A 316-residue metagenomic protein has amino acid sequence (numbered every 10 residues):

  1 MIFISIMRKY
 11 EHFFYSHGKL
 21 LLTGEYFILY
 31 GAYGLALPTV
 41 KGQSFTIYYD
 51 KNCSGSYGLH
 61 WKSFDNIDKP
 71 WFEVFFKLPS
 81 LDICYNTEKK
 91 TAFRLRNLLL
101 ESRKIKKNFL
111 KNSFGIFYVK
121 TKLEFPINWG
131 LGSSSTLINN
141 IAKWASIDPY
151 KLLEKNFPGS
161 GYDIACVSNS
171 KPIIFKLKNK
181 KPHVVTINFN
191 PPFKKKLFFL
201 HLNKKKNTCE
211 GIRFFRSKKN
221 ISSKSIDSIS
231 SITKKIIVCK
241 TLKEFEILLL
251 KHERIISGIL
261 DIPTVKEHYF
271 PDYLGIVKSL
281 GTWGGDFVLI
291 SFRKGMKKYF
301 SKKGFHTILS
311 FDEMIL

Functional and structural regions predicted by a protein language model:
I6-H17, L21, I28-L29, A36-L37 (+5 more regions): C-terminal nucleotide
G31-Y33, I127-G130: A generic structural signal for short coil/turn motifs at secondary-structure boundaries
A32, I138-N140, L289: Ubiquitous "structural anchor" signal
K41-Q43, I127: Short acidic/polar mixed-charge low-complexity motifs
Y118-W129: Short acidic, glycine/Ser/Thr-rich loop/turn "cap" segments at secondary-structure junctions
N128-Y150: DPxDG-like acidic metal-binding loop motif
